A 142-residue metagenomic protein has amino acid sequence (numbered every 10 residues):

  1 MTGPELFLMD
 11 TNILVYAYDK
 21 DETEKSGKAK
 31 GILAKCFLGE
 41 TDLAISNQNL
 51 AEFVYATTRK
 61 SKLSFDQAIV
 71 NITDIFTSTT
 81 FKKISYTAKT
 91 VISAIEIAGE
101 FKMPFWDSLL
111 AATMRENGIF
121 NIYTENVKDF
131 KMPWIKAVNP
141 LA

Functional and structural regions predicted by a protein language model:
M1-I45, S61-Q67, A142: Short, well-structured N-terminal submotif of metal-dependent ribonuclease cores
M1-L6, A111-A142: Acidic, PIN/NYN-like endoribonuclease modules and their adjacent C-terminal/linker elements
I13, N49, T90, L109-L110 (+1 more regions): Alpha-helix capping/helix-boundary segments
I13-L14, E52-A56, S93: A general alpha-helix detector
Y16-Y18, A56, P133: Residues that scaffold the ATP/ADP-binding catalytic core of kinase and kinase-like folds
G39-E40, S78-T79, P133: Structured helix-beta-strand junction loops
Y55-V70, F76-S78: Helix-adjacent hinge/juxtasegments
F81-N121, E125: Active-site neighborhoods of divalent-metal-dependent phosphate/nucleic-acid chemistry enzymes
